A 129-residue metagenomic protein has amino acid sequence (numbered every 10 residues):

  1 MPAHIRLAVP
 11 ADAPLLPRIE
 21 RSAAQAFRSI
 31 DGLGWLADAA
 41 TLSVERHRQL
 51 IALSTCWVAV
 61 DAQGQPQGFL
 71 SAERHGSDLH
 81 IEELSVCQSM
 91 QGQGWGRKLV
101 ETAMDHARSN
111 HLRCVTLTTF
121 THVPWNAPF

Functional and structural regions predicted by a protein language model:
H4-R18: A short beta-loop-alpha structural element at the N-terminal edge of CoA-dependent acyl/N-acetyltransferase catalytic
R18-R46: Conserved GNAT-fold acetyl-CoA-binding loop/helix
V44-V58, H80: A short helix-loop-beta-strand connector motif used in the catalytic cores of GNAT acetyltransferases and, in some
V58, Q65-E73, H80-S85: Conserved beta-strand in the GNAT
L84-Q91, T119-T121: A short, internal acetyl-CoA/4′-phosphopantetheine-binding micro-motif in the GNAT/acyltransferase core
M90, G94-T102: Conserved acetyl-CoA pyrophosphate-binding loop and the N-cap/start of the following alpha-helix in GNAT-like
R97, S109, T121-F129: Conserved active-site alpha-helix within GNAT-family acetyltransferase domains
A107-T119: Conserved GNAT acetyl-CoA-binding A-motif
